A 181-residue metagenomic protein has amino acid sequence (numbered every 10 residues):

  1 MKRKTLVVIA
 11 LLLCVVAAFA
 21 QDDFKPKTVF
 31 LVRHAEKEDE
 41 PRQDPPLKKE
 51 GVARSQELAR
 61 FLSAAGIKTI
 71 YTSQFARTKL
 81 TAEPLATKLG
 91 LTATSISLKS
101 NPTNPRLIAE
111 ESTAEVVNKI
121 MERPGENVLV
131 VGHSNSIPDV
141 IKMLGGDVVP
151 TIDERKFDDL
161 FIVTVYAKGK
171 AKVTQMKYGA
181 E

Functional and structural regions predicted by a protein language model:
M1-D23: Bacterial Sec-dependent N-terminal signal peptides
D23-P124, I137, M143, V148-E181: Active-site-proximal alpha-helix that buttresses catalytic centers in soluble enzyme cores
V131-H133: Short beta-strand segments
